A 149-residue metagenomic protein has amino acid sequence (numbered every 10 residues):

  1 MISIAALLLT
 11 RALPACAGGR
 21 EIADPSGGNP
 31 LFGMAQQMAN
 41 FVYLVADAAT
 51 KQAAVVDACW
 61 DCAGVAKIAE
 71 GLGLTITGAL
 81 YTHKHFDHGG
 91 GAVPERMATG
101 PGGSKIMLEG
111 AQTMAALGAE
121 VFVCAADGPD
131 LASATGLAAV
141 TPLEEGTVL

Functional and structural regions predicted by a protein language model:
M1-L72: Zn-dependent metallo-beta-lactamase
M38-A39, D61-L149: Active-site HxH/HxHxD metal-binding segment of metal-dependent hydrolases
